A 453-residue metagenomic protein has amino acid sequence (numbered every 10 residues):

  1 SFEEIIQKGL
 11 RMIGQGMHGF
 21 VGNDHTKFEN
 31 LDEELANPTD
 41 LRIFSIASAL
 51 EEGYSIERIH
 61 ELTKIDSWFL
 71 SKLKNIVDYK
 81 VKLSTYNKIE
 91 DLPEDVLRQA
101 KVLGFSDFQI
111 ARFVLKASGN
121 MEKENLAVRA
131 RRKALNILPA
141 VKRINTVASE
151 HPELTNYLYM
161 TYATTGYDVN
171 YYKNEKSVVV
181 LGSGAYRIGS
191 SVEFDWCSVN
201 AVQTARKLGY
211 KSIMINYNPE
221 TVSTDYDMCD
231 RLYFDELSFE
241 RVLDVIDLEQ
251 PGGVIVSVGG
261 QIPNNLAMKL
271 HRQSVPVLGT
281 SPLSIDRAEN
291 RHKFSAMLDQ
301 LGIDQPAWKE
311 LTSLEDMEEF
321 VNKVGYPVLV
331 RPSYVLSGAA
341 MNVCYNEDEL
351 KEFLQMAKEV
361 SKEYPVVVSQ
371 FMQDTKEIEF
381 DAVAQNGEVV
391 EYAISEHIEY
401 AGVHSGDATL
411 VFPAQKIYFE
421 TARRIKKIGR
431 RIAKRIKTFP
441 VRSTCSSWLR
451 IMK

Functional and structural regions predicted by a protein language model:
S1-G14, H18: Mobile "lid/hinge" segments at catalytic clefts and subdomain interfaces of large enzymes
E4, G19-H25, F44, E51-Y54: Extended, well-ordered protein cores
I13-N23, L73, N216-Y217: Glycine-rich phosphate/pyrophosphate-binding loops and their adjacent beta-strand/loop elements at enzyme active sites
E29-D32, R58, Y79-Q99, F105-A117 (+3 more regions): N-terminal beta-alpha lobe that positions the nucleotide/phosphoryl donor in ATP/NTP-coupled carboxylate activation
A36-E52, D91-F105: Short, amphipathic alpha-helical "recognition" segments used to contact nucleic acids or chromatin
T39-L41, S45-L50, W68, P263-N265 (+1 more regions): Core structural elements
E57-R58, W68: Post-BTB helical module
S67-V77, E124-K133: Major-groove recognition helix of helix-turn-helix-like DNA-binding domains
